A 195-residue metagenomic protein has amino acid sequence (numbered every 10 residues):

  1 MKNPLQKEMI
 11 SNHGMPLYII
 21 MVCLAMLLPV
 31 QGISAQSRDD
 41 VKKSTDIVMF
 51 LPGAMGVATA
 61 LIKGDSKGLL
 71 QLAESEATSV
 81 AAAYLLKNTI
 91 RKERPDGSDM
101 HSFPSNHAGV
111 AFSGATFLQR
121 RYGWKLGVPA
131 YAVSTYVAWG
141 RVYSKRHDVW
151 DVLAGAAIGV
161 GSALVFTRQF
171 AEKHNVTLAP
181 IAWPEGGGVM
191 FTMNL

Functional and structural regions predicted by a protein language model:
K2-M49, S66-K67, A83-Y84, N88-L195: Replace "edges of transmembrane helices
P52-G56: Short, glycine/alanine-rich hydrophobic alpha-helices that insert into or span membranes
A58-T78: Interfacial segments of alpha-helical transmembrane regions
